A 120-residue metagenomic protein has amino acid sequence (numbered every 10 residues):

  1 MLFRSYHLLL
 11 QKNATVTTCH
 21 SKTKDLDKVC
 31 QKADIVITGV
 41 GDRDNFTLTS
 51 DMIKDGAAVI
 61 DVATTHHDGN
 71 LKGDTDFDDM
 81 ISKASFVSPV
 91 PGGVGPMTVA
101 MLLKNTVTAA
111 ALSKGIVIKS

Functional and structural regions predicted by a protein language model:
S5-Y6, V99: Short helix immediately C-terminal to the catalytic nucleophile in hydrolase catalytic domains
Y6-V16: Short helix-loop-beta junction
T18-T108, L112: Rossmann-like adenosine-cofactor binding region
A111-S120: Short, conserved aromatic-histidine micro-motifs
